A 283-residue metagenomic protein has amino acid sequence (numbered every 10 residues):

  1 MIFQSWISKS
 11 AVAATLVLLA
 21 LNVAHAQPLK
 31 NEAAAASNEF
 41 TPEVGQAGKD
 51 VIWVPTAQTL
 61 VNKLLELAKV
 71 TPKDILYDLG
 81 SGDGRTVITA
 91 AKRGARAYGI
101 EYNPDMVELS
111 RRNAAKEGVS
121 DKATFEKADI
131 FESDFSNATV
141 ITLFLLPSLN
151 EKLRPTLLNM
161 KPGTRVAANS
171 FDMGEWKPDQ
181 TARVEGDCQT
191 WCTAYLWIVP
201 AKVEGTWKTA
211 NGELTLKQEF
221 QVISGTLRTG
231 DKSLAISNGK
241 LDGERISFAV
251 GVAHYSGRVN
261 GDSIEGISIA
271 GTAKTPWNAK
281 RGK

Functional and structural regions predicted by a protein language model:
I2-V12: Bacterial N-terminal signal peptides that target proteins for export
H25-D74: S-adenosyl-L-methionine
P72-G82: Conserved class I S-adenosyl-L-methionine
D83-A95: Conserved SAM-binding loop of SAM-dependent methyltransferases across substrates and taxa, primarily the Class I
R96-E101: Conserved SAM-binding motif I beta-strand of class I
P104-N137: S-adenosyl-L-methionine
N150-K202: C-terminal substrate-binding/active-site "lid" region of AdoMet-derived donor-dependent transferases
A201-K283: Central antiparallel beta-sheet cores of small beta-barrel/beta-sandwich binding domains
